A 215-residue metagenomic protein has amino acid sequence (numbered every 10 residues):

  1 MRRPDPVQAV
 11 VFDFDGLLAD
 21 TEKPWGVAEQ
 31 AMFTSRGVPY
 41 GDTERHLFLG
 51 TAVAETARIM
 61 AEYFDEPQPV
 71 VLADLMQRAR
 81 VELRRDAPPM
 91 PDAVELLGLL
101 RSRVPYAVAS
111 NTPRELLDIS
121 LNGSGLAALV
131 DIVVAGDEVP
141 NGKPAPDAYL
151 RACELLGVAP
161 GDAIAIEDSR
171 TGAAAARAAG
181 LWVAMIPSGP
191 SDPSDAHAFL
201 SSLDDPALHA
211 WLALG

Functional and structural regions predicted by a protein language model:
M1-H46: Active-site neighborhood of HAD-like aspartate-dependent phosphohydrolases
M1-Q8, G98, R114-G215: Asp-based, Mg2+/Mn2+-dependent phosphohydrolase catalytic module
P6, V81-V108, R114-D118, P146: Short, acidic loop-to-helix structural element flanking the phosphoryl-transfer center in phosphate-processing enzymes
L18, P89, Y106-A109, N141 (+1 more regions): Conserved SAM-binding loop
Q30-F33, A52-E66, S120, C153: Helix-loop "lid/cap" segments that line or gate small-molecule binding pockets
V38-Y40, E66, L126, V158: Helix N-cap/coil-helix junction residues
P39, P105-Y106, A159, W182: Residue-level detector of anion-binding/catalytic polar loops
P39, R58-G98: Metal-dependent phosphoesterase signature
